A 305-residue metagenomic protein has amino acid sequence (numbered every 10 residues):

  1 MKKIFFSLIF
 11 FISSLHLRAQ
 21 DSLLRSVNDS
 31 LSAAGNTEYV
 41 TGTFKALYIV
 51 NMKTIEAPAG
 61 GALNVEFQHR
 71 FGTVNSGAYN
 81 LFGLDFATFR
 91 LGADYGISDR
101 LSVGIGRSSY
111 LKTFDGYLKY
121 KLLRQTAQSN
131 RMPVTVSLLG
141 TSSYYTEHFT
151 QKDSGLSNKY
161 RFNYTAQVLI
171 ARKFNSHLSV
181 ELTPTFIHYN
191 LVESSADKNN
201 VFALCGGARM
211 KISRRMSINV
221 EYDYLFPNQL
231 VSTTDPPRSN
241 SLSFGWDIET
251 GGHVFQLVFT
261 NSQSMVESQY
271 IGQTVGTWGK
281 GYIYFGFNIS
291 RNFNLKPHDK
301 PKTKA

Functional and structural regions predicted by a protein language model:
M1-L23, A305: Bacterial Sec-dependent N-terminal signal peptides
I4-F6, T88, L204: Short hydrophobic "helix-edge" motifs at membrane interfaces and signal-peptide entry regions
L8-I9, Y39, F202: Generic hydrophobic alpha-helical membrane-segment signal
Q20-S154, F162-A166, F174-L182, F186-N190 (+3 more regions): Transmembrane beta-barrel domains of Gram-negative outer membranes and organellar outer membranes
K159: Nucleotide-sugar donor-binding catalytic core of glycosyltransferases
S195-L230: A contiguous binding-surface segment within folded domains or other stable secondary-structure elements
